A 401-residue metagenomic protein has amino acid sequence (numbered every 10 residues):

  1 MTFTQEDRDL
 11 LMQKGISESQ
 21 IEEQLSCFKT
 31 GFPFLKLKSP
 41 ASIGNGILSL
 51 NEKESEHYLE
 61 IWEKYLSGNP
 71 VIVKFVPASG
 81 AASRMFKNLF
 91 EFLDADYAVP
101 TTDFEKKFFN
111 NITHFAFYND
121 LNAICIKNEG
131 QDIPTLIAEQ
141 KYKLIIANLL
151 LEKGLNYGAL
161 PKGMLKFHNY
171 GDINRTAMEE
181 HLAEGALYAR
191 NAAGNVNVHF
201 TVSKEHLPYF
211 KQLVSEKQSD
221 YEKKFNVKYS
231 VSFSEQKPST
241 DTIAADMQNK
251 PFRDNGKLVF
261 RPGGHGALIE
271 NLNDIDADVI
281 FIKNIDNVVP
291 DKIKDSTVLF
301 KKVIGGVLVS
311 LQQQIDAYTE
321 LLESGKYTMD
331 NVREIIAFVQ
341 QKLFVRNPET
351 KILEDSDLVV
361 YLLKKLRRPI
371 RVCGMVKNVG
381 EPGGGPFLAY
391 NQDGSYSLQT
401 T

Functional and structural regions predicted by a protein language model:
M1-S26: Intrinsically disordered, low-structural-confidence terminal and linker regions
R8-L11, G15, T30, L37-V379 (+3 more regions): Domain-scale recognition of functional cores that engage charged ligands
P386: Acidic, two-metal ion nucleic-acid-processing modules in DNA metabolism proteins
